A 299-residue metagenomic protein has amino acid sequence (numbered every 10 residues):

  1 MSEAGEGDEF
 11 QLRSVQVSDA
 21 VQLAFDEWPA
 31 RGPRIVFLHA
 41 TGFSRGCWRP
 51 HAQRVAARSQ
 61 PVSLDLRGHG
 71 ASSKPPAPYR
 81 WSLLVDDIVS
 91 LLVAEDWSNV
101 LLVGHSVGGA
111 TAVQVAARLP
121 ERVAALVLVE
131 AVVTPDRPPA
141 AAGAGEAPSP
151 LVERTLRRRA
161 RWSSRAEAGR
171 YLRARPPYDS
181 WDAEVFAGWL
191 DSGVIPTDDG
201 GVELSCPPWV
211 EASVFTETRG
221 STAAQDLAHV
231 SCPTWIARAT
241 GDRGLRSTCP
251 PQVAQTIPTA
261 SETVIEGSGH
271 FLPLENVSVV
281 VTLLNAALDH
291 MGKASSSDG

Functional and structural regions predicted by a protein language model:
M1-F37, A56-S59, W97-S98, N285-G299: Alpha/beta-hydrolase fold catalytic core
A24-K74: Conserved HGGG/HGGXW glycine-rich cap/lid loop of the alpha/beta-hydrolase fold
L38-A40, H105, R238: The conserved beta1-alpha1 loop
P50-Q53, V62, L66-V107, T282: Active-site loop/oxyanion-hole signature of alpha/beta-hydrolase fold enzymes
S98-A142: Conserved hydrolase catalytic core segment
P138-G201: Helix-rich cap/lid subdomain of alpha/beta-hydrolase
E184, V194-Q255: Conserved serine/cysteine hydrolase catalytic core
S268-V277, V281: Catalytic histidine-centered segment of alpha/beta-hydrolase-like enzymes
